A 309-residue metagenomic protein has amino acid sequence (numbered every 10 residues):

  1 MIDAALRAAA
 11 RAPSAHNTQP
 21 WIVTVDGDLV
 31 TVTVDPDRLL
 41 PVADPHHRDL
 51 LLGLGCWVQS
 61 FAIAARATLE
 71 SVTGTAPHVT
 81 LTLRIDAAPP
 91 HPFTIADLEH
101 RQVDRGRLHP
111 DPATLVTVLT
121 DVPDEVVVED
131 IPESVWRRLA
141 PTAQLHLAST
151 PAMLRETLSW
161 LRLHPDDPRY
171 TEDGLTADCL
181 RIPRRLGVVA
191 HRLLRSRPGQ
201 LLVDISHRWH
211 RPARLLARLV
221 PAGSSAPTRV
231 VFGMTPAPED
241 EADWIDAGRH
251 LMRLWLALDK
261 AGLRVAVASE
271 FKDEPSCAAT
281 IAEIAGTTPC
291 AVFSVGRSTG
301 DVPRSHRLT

Functional and structural regions predicted by a protein language model:
M1-T309: Acidic, surface-exposed loops and disordered segments
